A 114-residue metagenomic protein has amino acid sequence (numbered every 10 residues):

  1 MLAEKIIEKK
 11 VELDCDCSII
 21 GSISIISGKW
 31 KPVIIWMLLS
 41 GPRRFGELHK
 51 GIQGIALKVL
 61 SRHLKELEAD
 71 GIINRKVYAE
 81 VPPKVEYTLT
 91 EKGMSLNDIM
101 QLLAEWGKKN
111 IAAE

Functional and structural regions predicted by a protein language model:
M1-L13, G21, I111-E114: HhH-family (HhH-GPD) DNA N-glycosylase catalytic core used in base-excision repair
L13-V59, P83-E86: N-terminal helix-turn-helix DNA-binding core of bacterial DNA-binding proteins
I19, I23, N97-G107, I111: Hydrophobic alpha-helical core bundles mediating ligand binding, dimerization, or RNAP-core interactions
E47, K76-V77, A112: Short, hydrophobic secondary-structure boundary micro-motifs
H63: Residues within the DNA-recognition helix of helix-turn-helix
A79-L102: Basic, amphipathic "hinge/linker" alpha-helix immediately C-terminal to the N-terminal HTH DNA-binding motif
